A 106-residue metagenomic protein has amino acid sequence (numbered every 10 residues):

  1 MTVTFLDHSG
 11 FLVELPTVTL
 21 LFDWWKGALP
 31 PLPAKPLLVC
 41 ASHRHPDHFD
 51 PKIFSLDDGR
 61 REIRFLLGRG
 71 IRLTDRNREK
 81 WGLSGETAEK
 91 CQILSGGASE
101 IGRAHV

Functional and structural regions predicted by a protein language model:
M1-T4: Extreme N-terminal starter segment of soluble prokaryotic enzymes
L6-D57: Pre-active-site segment of Zn-dependent metallo-hydrolases
V18, G59-R64, R69: A short helix->loop->beta-strand "cap" motif at the edges of active sites that frequently abuts
K35-P36, E62, A88: Short, well-ordered alpha-helix to beta-strand connector turns
D50-R61, N77-W81: Metal-dependent catalytic neighborhoods of phosphoester/phosphodiester hydrolases
D57, E62-I63, E100-R103: Short, compositionally biased segments
L67-R103: Metallo-beta-lactamase
